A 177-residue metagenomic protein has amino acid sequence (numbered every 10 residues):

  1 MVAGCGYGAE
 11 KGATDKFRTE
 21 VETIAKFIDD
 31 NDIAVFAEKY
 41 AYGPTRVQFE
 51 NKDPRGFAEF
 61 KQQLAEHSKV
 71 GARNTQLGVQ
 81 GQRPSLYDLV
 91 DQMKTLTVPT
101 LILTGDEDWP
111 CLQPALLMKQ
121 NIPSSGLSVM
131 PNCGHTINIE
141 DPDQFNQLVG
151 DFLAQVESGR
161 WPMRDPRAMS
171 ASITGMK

Functional and structural regions predicted by a protein language model:
M1, L101-L103, S128: Conserved hydrophobic packing residues within short motifs/helices of P-loop NTPase cores of ABC-family ATPases
M1-N31, V35, A168-M169: Flexible "cap/lid" loop of the alpha/beta hydrolase fold
K11-F17, D30-Q92: Conserved alpha/beta-hydrolase catalytic His-Asp/Glu region
V90, L116-L117: Active-site phosphate/pyrophosphate- and oxyanion-stabilizing loops and adjacent acidic/basic residues in soluble
T95-L96, I102-T104: Short beta-strand/loop motif that positions the catalytic acidic residue of the alpha/beta-hydrolase fold
W109-P114: Conserved alpha/beta-hydrolase "acid-adjacent" motif
S124-K177: Catalytic active-site module of serine/aspartate enzymes centered on a nucleophile-bearing elbow/loop
